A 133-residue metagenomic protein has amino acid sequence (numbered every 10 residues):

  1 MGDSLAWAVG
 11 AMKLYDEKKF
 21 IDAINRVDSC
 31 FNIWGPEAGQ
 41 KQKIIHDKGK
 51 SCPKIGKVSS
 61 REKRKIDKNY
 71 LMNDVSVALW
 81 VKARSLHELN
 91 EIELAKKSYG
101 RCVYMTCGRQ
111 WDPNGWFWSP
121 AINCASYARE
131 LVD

Functional and structural regions predicted by a protein language model:
W7, M72-D74, L79, L86: TPR repeat positional signature
V27, W34-K41, M105-P113: Alpha-helical junction/boundary sensor with strong preference for TPR arrays
Q40-V77, Q110-D133: TPR/TPR-like alpha-solenoid helical repeat scaffolds
